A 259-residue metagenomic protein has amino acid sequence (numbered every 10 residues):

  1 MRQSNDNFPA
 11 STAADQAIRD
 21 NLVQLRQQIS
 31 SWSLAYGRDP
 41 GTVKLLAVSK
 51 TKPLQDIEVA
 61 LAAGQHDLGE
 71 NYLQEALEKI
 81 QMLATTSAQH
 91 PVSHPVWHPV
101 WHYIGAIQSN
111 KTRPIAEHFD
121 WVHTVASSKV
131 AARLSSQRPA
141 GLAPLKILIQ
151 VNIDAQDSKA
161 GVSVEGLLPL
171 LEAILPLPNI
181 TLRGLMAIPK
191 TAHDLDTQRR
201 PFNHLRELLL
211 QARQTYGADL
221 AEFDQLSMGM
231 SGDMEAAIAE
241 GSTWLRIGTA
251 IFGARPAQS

Functional and structural regions predicted by a protein language model:
R2-G232, E240, F252-A254: Conserved alpha/beta-domain cores
S242-S259: Gly/Pro- and small hydrophobic-enriched strand-loop and loop-to-helix capping segments that sit at the rims
